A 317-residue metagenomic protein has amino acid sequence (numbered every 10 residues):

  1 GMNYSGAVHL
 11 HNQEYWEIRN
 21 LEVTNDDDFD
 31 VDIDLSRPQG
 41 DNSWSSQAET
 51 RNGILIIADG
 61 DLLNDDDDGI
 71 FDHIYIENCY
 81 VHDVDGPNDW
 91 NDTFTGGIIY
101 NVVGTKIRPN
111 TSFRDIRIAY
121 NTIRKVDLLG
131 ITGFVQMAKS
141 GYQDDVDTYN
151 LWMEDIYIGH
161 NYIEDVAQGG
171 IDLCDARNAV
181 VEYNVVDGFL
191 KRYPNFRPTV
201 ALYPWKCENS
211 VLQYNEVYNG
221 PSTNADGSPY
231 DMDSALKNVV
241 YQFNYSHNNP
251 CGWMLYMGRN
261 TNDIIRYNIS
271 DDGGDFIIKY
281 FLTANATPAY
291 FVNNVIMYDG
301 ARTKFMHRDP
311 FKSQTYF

Functional and structural regions predicted by a protein language model:
Y4-A201: Right-handed parallel beta-helix
H11, T24, I57, N101 (+4 more regions): A structural detector for beta-sheet-dominated domains
E22, Y80, T122, Y162 (+8 more regions): A structural signal for beta-strand register positions
G40-D65, I70, V185-V211, N262-D263 (+1 more regions): Long amphipathic alpha-helical scaffold regions
N150, I163-E164, D172-C174, P194-F196 (+6 more regions): Low-complexity, polar/charged sequence tracts that form flexible coils or short amphipathic helices and often embed
K206-V211, N219-S222, S234-L255, R259-Y267 (+2 more regions): Active-site neighborhood of glycoside hydrolase catalytic domains
P310-F317: Acidic, glycine- and Ser/Thr-rich low-complexity intrinsically disordered tracts in extracellular/secreted proteins
